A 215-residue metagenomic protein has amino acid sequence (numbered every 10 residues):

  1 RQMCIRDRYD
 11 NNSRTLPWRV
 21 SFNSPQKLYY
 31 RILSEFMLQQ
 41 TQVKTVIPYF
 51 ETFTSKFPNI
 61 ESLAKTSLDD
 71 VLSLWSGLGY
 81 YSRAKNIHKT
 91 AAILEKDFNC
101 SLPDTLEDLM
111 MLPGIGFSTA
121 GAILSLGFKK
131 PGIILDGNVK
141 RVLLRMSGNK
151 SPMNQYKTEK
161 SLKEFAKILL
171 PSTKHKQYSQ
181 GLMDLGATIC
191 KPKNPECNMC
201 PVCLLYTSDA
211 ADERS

Functional and structural regions predicted by a protein language model:
R1-D7, Y206-A211: Conserved small/polar residues in nucleotide/adenosyl-binding loops
R8-E196, V202-L205: Catalytic cores of DNA base-excision repair glycosylases
K65, A211-D212: Intrinsic disorder/low-complexity segments
S215: Post-transcriptional modification and biogenesis factors for structured RNAs of the translation apparatus
